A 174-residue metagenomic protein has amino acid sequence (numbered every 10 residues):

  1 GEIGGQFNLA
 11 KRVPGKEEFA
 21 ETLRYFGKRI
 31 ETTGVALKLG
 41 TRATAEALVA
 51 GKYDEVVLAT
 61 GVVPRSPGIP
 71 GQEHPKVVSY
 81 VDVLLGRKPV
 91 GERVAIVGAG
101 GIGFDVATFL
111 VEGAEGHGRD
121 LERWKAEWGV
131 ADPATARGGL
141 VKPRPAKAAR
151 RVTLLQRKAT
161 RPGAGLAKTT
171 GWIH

Functional and structural regions predicted by a protein language model:
G1-I3, K38-V49, T60-I69, E73 (+1 more regions): Rossmann-like dinucleotide/flavin-binding elements
G5-Y53, P162-H174: N-terminal Rossmann-like dinucleotide/flavin-binding domain of flavoprotein oxidoreductases that bind FAD/FMN
V77: Gly/Ser-rich helix-loop-strand patches that form or flank binding pockets for ribonucleotide-derived cofactors
